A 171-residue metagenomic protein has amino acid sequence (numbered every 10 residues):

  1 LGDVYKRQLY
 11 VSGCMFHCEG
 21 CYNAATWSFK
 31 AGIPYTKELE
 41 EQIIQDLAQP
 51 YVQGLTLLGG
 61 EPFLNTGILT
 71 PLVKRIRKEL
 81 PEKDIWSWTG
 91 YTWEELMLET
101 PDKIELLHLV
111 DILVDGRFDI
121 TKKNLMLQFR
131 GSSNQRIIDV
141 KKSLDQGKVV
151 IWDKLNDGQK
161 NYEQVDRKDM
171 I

Functional and structural regions predicted by a protein language model:
V4-Y5: Short, small-residue-biased leader/transition segments that mark boundaries at the very start of proteins
Y10-A25: Local cysteine-cluster metal-coordination motifs and their immediate loop/turn environment, predominantly Fe-S cluster
N23-S87, Y91-L106: Conserved Radical SAM active-site core
N65-R77, K123-I171: P-loop/Walker A phosphate-binding loop and immediately adjacent motor/lid segment at beta-alpha junctions
T89, R117, K141: Residues at the C-termini of beta-strands that transition into short coil/loop
T92-E94, F118-K122: Short Gly/Pro-enriched loop/turn and capping motifs at secondary-structure junctions
D111: Receiver (REC) domain switch/active-site residues of two-component response regulators
